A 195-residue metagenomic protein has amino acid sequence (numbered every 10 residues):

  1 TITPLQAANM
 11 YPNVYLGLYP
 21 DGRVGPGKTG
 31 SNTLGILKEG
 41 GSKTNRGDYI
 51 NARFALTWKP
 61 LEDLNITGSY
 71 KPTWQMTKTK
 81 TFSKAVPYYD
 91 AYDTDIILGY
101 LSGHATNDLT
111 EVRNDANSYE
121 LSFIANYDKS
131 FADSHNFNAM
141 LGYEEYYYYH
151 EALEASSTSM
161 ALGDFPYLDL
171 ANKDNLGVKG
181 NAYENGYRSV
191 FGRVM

Functional and structural regions predicted by a protein language model:
T1-Y49, T67-S69, T73-S189: Surface-exposed loop/interface segments of Gram-negative outer-membrane beta-barrel transport/assembly proteins
A52-W58, F123-Y127, G192-V194: Residues on the lipid-exposed face of transmembrane beta-strands in outer-membrane beta-barrel proteins
L56-N65, D133: Short, solvent-exposed loop/edge-beta patches enriched in aromatic
